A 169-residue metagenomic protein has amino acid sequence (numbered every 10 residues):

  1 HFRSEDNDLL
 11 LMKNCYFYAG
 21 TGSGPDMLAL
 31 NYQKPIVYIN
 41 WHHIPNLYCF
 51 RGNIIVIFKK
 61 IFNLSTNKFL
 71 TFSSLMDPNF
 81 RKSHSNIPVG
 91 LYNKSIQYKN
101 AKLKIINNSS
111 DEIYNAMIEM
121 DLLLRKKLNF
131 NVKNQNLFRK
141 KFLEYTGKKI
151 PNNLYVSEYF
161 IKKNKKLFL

Functional and structural regions predicted by a protein language model:
H1-L47, G52-F58: Donor-binding and catalytic core of enzymes assembling or modifying cell-surface/extracellular glycoconjugates
G52-L169: Leloir-type glycosyltransferase catalytic cores
